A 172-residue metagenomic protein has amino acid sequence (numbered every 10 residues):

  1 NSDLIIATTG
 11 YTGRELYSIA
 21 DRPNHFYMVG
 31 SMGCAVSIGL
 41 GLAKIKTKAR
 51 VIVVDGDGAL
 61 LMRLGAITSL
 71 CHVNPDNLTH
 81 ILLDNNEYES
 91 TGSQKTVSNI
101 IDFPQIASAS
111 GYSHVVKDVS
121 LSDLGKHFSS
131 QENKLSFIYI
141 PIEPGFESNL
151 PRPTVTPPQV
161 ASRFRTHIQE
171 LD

Functional and structural regions predicted by a protein language model:
D3-R22: Acidic-glycine-rich active-site phosphate/pyrophosphate-binding loop
S18-R163, H167: Thiamine diphosphate
Q169-D172: Charge-patterned, long linear interaction tracts outside catalytic cores
